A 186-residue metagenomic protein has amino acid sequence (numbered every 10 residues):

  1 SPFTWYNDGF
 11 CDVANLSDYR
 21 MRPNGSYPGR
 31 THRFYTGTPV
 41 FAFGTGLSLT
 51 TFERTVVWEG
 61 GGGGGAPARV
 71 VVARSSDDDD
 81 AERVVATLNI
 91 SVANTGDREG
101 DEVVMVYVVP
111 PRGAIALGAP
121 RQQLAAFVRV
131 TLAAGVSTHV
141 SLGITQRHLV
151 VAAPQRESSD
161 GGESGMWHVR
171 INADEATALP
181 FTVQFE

Functional and structural regions predicted by a protein language model:
S1-D101, Y107-V109, E163-N172, T182 (+1 more regions): Secreted, periplasmic, or luminal enzymes acting at the cell surface/secretory milieu
N15, E102-V103, L117-G118, A152-Q155 (+1 more regions): Short conserved micro-motifs at the rims of enzyme active sites and ligand-binding pockets
S48, F127-R129, E175, L179: Glycine/Thr-rich phosphate-binding loops that ligate phosphate moieties of nucleotide and other phosphorylated ligands
G100, R121, G161-E163, T177: A short, structural micro-pattern
A114-P154: Intrinsically disordered, low-complexity Pro/Gly/Ser/Thr-rich segments with frequent PxxP/GP/PP motifs and embedded
T138-V140, T177-F181: Short beta-strand segments
R147-V151, D174-L179: Short acidic/polar inter-strand loop motif in beta-rich domains
H148-H168: Short glycine/proline/serine/threonine-rich loop/turn segments at secondary-structure transition edges
